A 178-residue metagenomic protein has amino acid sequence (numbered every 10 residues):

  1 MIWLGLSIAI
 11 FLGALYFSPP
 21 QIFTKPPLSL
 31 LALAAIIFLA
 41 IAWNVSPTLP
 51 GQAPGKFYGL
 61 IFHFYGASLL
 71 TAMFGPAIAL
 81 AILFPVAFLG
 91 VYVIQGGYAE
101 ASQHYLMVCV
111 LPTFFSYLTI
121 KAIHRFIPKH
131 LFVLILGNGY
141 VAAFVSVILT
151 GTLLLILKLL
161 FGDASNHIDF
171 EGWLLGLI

Functional and structural regions predicted by a protein language model:
M1-L6, H104-C109, A143, G172-I178: Alpha-helical transmembrane segments of polytopic membrane proteins
M1-L70: Hydrophobic transmembrane alpha-helices
G5-L12, S68-A77, V110-I120, I178: Hydrophobic cores of alpha-helical transmembrane segments in multi-pass inner/ER membrane proteins, independent
T24-A35, G59, G66, A79-P85 (+2 more regions): Cytoplasmic-side transmembrane-helix entry/capping segments in multi-pass membrane proteins
A32-I41, S68-M73, C109-F114, N138-G151: Small-residue-rich segments of transmembrane alpha-helices in multi-pass membrane proteins, especially helix faces
I41-S46, L70, P85, L89 (+7 more regions): Alpha-helical membrane-inserting segments
P47-G55, A87-S116: Interfacial aromatic-anchored transmembrane helix boundaries in multi-pass membrane proteins
I123-I178: Membrane-embedded alpha-helical hairpins and interfacial helices in multi-pass inner-membrane proteins
